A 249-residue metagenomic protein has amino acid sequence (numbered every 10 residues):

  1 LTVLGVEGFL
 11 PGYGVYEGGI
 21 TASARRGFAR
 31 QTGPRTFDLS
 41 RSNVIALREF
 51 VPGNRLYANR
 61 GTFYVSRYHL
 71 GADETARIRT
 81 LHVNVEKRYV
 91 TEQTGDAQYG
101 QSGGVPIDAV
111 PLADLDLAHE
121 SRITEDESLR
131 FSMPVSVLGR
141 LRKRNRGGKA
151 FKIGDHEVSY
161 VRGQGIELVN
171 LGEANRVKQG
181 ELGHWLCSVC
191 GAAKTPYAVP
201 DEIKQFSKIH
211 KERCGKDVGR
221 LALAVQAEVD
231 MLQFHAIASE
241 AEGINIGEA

Functional and structural regions predicted by a protein language model:
L1-A249: Extended Lys/Arg-rich polyanion-binding regions
